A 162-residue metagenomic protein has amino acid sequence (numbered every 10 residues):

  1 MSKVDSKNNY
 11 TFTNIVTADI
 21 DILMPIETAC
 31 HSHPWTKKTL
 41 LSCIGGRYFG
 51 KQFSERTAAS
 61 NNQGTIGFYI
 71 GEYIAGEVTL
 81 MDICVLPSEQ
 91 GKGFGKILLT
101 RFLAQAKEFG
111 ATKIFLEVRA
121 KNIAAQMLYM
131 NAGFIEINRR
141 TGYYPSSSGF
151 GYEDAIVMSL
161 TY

Functional and structural regions predicted by a protein language model:
K3-D5, Y10-S88, L99-R101, Q105 (+2 more regions): Acetyl-CoA-dependent GNAT
E27, C84, A120, R140-S147 (+1 more regions): Short, well-ordered turn and helix-capping elements at secondary-structure junctions
P34, K92-G93, Y152: Non-catalytic, surface-exposed connector residues within folded enzymatic/regulatory domains
G45, K107, A124, S146-S148: Short secondary-structure boundary/hinge segments and terminal tails
F49, K113-R119, S148, Y152-T161: Conserved catalytic core of the tyrosine transesterase superfamily
E72, E77, G91, F115 (+4 more regions): A short, glycine- and basic residue-enriched loop/turn that sits immediately adjacent to a domain's principal
L86-T100, K107-F109, K113, R119-M127 (+2 more regions): Conserved glycine-rich acetyl-CoA-binding loop
E117, M130, I135-G151: Conserved catalytic-core motifs of GNAT/GCN5-like acyltransferases
